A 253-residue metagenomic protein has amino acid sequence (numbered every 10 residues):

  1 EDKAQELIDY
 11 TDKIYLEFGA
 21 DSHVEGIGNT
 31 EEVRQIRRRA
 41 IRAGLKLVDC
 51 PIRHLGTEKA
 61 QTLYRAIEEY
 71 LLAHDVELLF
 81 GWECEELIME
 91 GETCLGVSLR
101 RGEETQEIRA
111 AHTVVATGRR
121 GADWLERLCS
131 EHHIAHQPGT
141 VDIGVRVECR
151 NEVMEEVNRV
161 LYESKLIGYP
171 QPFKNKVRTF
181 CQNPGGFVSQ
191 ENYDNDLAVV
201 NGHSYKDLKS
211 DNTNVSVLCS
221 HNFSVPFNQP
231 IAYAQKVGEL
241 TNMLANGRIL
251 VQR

Functional and structural regions predicted by a protein language model:
E1-D9, G28-R253: Residues forming the flavin
K3, G19-A20: Eukaryotic low-complexity, mixed-charge intrinsically disordered interaction/regulatory segments enriched in acidic
K13-E17, Q35: A general alpha-helix detector
A20-T30: Active-site-adjacent segment of FAD-dependent monooxygenases/related oxidoreductases
